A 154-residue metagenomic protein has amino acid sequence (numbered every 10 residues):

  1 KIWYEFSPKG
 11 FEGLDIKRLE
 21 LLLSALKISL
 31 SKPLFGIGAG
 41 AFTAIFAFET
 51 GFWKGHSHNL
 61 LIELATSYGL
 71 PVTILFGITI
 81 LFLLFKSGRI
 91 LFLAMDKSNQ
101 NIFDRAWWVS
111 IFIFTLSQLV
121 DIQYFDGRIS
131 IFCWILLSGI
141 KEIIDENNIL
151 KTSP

Functional and structural regions predicted by a protein language model:
K1-E5: Charged, glycine/proline-rich intrinsically disordered loops and linkers
F6-Y68: Long extracytoplasmic/lumenal interhelical loops at the membrane interface of multi-pass membrane proteins
L21-S24, L64-S67, L83, I111 (+2 more regions): Generic recognition of well-ordered alpha-helical segments
A39-T43, V72-L75, S130: Short, flexible micro-motifs
L70-T115: Hydrophobic transmembrane alpha-helices and their immediate junctions
D104-L119, Q123-P154: Transmembrane alpha-helices of multi-pass inner-membrane enzymes
